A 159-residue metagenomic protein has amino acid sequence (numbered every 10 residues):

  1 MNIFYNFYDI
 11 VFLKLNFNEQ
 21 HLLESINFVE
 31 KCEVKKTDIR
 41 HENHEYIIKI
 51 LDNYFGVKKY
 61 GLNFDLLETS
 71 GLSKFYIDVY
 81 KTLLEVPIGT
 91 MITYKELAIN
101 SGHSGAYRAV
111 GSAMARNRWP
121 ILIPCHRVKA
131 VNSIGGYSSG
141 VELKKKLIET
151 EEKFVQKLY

Functional and structural regions predicted by a protein language model:
M1-S104, T150, F154-Y159: Basic nucleic-acid-binding alpha-helical/helix-turn surface characteristic of O6-alkylguanine DNA
T90, H103, S112, I134-Y137 (+1 more regions): Gly/Ser/Thr-rich helix-start
G105-W119: Regulatory, non-catalytic segments
I121-K129: Short Lys/Arg-enriched helix C-cap and helix-to-coil transition segments that create basic nucleic-acid-contact patches
V131-Y159: …primarily DNA-binding HTH/wHTH and HhH modules…
